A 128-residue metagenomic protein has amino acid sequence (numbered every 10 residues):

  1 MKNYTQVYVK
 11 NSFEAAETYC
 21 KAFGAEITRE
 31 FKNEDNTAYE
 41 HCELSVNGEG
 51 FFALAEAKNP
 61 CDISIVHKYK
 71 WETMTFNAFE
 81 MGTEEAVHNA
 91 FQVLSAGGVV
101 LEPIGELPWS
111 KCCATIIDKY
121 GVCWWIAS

Functional and structural regions predicted by a protein language model:
M1-K10, E17, K21-I117, I126-S128: Vicinal oxygen chelate
Y120: Ligand-binding pocket scaffold of soluble enzyme catalytic domains
